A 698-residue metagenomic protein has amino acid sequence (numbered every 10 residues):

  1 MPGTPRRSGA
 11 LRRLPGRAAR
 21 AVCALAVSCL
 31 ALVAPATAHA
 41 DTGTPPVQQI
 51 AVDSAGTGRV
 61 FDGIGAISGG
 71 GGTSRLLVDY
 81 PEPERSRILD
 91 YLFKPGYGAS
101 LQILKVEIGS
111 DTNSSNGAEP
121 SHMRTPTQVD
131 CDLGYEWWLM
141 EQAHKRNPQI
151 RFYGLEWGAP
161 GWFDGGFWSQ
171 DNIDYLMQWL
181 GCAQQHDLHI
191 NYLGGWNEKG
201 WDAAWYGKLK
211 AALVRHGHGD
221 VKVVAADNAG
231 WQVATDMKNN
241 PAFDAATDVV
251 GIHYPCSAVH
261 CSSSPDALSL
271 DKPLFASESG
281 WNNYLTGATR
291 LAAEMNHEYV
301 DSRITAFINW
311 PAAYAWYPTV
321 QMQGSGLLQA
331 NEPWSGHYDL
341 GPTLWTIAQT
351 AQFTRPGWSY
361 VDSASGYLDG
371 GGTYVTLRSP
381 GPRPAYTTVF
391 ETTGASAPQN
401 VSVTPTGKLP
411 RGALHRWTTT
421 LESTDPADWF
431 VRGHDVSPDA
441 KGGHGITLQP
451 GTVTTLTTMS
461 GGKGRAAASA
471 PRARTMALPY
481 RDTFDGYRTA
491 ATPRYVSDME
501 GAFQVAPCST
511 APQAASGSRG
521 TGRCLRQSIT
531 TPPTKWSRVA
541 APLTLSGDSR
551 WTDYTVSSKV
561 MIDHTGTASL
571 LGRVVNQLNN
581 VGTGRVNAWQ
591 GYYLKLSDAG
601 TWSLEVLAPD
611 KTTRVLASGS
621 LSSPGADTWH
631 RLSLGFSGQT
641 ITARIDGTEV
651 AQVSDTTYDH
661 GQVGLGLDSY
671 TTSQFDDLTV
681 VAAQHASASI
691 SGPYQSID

Functional and structural regions predicted by a protein language model:
G43-I190, G195, A203, G207 (+1 more regions): N-terminal catalytic cores of secreted or lumenal carbohydrate-active enzymes
A276, G280-T354, W358-G372: Aromatic/acidic polysaccharide-binding cleft in carbohydrate-active enzymes
S363-G412: Carbohydrate-binding surface patches
E391-T510, G517-G520, T531-W536, W602 (+5 more regions): C-terminal beta-sandwich/jelly-roll accessory domains of carbohydrate-active enzymes
T510, S528-E605: Secretory/extracellular carbohydrate-interaction modules and structurally similar beta-sandwich "look-alikes"
L607-R631: Short, aromatic/His-centered strand-loop micro-motif at the edge of beta-sheets
S620-L621, R644-G664: Short, solvent-exposed beta-strand-to-loop segments that form ligand-recognition rims of beta-rich domains
T628-T642: Localized edge beta-strand/strand-to-loop motifs within extracellular or lumenal beta-rich domains
